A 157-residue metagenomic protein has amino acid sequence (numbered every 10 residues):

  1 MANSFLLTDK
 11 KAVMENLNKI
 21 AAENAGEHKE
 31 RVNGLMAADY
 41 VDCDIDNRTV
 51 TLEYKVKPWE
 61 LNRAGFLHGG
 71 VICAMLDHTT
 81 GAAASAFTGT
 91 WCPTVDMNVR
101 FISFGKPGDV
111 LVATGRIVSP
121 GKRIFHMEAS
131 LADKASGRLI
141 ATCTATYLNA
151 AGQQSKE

Functional and structural regions predicted by a protein language model:
M1-E157: Terminal targeting signals and extreme-terminal segments of soluble enzymes
